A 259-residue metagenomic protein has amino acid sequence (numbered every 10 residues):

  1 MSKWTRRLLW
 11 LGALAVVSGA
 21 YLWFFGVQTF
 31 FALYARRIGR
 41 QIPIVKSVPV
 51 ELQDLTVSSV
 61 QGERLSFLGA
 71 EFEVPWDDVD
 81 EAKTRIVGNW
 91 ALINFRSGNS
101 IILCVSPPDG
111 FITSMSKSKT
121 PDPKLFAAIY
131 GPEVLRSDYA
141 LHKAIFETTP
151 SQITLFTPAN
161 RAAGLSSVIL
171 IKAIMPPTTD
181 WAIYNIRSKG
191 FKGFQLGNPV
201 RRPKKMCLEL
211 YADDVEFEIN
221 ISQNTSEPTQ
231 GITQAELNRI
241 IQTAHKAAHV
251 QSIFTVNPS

Functional and structural regions predicted by a protein language model:
S2-S114, N220-S259: N-terminal targeting sequences that direct proteins away from the cytosol to non-cytosolic compartments
V17, F24, I86, R96 (+4 more regions): Intrinsically disordered, low-complexity segments enriched in small/polar residues
I42, V48, V74, S106-P107 (+8 more regions): Intrinsic-disorder/low-complexity coil detector
G62, G69, T179-W181, D214: Sequence-level motif detector for i,i+2 pairs with an aromatic at +2
A91-A159: A short acidic-to-branched-hydrophobic micro-motif
F111, M115-P121, Y184-R187, K192 (+1 more regions): Intrinsically disordered, glycine/charged-rich N-terminal periplasmic/extracytoplasmic linker segments that lie
G131-A212: Signature of long, low-cysteine stretches enriched in small and polar/charged residues
L196-T229, E236-R239: A short, solvent-exposed beta-edge/loop patch
